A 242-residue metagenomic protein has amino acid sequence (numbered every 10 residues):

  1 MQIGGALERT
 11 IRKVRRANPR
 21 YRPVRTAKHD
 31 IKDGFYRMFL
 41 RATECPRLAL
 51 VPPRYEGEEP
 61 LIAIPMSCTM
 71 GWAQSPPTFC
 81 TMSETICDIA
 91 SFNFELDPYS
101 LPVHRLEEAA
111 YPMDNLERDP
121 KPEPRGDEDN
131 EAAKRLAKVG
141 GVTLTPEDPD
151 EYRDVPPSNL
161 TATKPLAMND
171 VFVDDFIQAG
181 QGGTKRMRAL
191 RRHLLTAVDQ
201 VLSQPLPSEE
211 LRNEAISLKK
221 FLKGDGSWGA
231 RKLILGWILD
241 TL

Functional and structural regions predicted by a protein language model:
M1-L242: Nucleic-acid-interacting cores, centered on viral/eukaryotic replication and modification enzymes
